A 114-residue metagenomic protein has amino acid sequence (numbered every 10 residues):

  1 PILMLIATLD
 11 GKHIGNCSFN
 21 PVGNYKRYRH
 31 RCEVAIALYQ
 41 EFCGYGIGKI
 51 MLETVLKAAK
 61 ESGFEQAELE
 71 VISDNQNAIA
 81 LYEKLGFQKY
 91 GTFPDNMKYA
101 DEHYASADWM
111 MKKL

Functional and structural regions predicted by a protein language model:
P1-E41, L52-E53, K113-L114: Acetyl-CoA-dependent GNAT
I6, S18, E33-A37, G46 (+3 more regions): Conserved beta-strand segments that form the floor/walls of ligand-binding pockets within enzyme and binding domains
H30, G63, Y104-S106: Residue-level preference for beta-strand/loop junctions
L38, G44-E61, A80-K84: Conserved acetyl-CoA-binding loop-helix of GNAT-fold acetyltransferases
G48, L52, N75-A78, D95-D101: Short glycine/proline-centered loop/turn elements that form peptide/ligand docking sites
A59-E70: Conserved GNAT acetyl-CoA-binding A-motif
E68-V71, E83, Q88-H103: Conserved catalytic-core motifs of GNAT/GCN5-like acyltransferases
Y104-L114: Terminal substrate-recognition subdomain of acyl/acetyltransferases
